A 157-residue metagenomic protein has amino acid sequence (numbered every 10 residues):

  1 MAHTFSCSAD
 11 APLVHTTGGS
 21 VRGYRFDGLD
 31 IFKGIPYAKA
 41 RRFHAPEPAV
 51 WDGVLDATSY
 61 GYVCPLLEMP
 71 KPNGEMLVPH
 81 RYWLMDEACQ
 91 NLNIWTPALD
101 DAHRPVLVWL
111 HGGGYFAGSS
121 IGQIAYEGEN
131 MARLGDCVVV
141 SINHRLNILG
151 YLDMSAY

Functional and structural regions predicted by a protein language model:
A2-Y157: Non-catalytic accessory segments of hydrolases
